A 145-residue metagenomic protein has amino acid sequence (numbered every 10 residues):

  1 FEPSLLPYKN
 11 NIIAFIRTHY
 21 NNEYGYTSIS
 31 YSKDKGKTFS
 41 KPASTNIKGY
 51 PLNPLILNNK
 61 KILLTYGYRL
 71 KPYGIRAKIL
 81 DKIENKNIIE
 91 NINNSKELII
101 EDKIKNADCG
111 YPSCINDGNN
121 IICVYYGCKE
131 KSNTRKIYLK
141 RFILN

Functional and structural regions predicted by a protein language model:
F1-N145: Asp-box/BNR beta-propeller blade signature and adjacent active/binding-site loops in extracellular glycan-interacting
